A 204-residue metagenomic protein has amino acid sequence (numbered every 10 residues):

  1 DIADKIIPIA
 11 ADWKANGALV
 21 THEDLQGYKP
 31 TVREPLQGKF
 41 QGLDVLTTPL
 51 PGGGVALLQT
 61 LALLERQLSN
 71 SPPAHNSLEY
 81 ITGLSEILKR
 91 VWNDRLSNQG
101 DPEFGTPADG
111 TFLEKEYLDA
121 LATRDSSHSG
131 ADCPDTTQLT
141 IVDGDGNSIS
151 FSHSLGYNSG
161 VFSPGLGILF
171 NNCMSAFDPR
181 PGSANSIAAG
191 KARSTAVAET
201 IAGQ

Functional and structural regions predicted by a protein language model:
D1-L50, S126-H128: Accessory "access/gating" subregions that flank catalytic or transport cores
I2, I6, G53-L57, Y80-I87: Stable alpha-helical elements in mature extracytoplasmic
I2, I6-K14, K29, L61-L68 (+3 more regions): Structural signal for hydrophobic packing residues in well-ordered secondary-structure cores of soluble enzyme domains
N16-T21, N147-Q204: Active-site rim segments in enzyme catalytic domains, especially the processed small/beta chain of N-terminal
A18, R66-S154, S163-L166: Internal maturation/activation junctions in enzymes
T31-V32, C133-T136, T195-V197: Short, small/polar residue-rich loop motifs at catalytic or cofactor-binding pockets
T47-N70, A189-Q204: N-terminal accessory/precursor segments of enzymes
